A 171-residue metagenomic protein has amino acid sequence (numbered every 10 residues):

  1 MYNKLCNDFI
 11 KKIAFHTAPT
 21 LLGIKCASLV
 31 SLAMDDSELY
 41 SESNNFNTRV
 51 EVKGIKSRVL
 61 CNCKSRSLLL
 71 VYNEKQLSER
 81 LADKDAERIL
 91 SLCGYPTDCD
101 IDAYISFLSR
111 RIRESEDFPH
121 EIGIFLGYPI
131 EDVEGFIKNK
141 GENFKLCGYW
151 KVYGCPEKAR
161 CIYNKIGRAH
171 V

Functional and structural regions predicted by a protein language model:
Y2-C63: A structured, charge-rich N-terminal accessory region that forms the first stable segment of a protein and links
K25-A27, S65-S67, P119-E121: Short, surface-exposed beta-edge/turn micro-motifs
S41-D100: A glycine-rich, hydrophobic loop/mini-helix early in the fold
G94-H120: Internal catalytic-core helix/loop-beta-alpha segment that presents or stabilizes conserved functional determinants
F118-K145: Hydrophobic/aromatic-rich, well-ordered segments within soluble, folded domains that form packed cores
N143-C147, K151-A159: A cross-family detector of function-defining hotspots
K158-I166: A conserved C-terminal secondary-structure "cap"
A169-V171: Conserved small/polar residues in nucleotide/adenosyl-binding loops
